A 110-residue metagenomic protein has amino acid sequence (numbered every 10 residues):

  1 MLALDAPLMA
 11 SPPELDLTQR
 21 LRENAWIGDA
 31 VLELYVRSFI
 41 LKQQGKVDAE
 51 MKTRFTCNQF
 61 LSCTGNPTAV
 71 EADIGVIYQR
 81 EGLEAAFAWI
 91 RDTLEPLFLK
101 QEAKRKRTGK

Functional and structural regions predicted by a protein language model:
M1-K110: RNase III-family endoribonuclease catalytic core
